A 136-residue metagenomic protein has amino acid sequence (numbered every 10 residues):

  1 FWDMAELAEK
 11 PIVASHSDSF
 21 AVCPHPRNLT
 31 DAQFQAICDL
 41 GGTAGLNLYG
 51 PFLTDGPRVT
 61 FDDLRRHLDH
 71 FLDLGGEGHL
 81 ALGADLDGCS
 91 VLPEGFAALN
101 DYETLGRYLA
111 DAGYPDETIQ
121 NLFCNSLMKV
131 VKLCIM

Functional and structural regions predicted by a protein language model:
F1-V13, P26-G41, D62-G78: Histidine/acidic residue-rich metal-binding segments in metalloenzymes
A8, D18-S19, L48-F52, L86-G88: Active-site-proximal loop/turn and secondary-structure-junction residues that shape catalytic pockets, frequently
H16, A44, D85, I119: Conserved, mostly hydrophobic/aromatic
D18-T30, A44, G56-R58: Glycine-rich tight-turn/loop motif centered on a GG-T
H25-L29, V59-D63, P93-N100: Alpha-helix N-cap and loop-to-helix initiation/capping positions
T43, Y49, G56-R58, F71-L74: Extended C-terminal subregions enriched in glycine
L48, G75-L99: Short acidic/histidine-rich active-site segments
A97-M136: Mid-to-C-terminal alpha-helical segments outside catalytic/metal-binding sites
